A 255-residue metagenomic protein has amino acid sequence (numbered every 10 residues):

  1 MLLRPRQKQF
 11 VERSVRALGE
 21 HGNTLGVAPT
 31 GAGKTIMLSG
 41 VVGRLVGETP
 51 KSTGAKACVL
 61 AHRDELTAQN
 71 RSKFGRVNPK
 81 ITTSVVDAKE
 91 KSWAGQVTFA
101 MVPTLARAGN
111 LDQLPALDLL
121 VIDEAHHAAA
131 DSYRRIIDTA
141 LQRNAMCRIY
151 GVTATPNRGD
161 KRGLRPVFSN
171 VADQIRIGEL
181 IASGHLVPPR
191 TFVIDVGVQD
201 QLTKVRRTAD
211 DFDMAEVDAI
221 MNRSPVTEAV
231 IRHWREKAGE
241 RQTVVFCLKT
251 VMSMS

Functional and structural regions predicted by a protein language model:
M1-V27: Conserved pre-motif I regulatory segment
E20-V42, F246-L248: Walker A/P-loop
A32, L60, A68, V77-K91 (+1 more regions): Conserved C-terminal RecA-like helicase domain
A32-G40, T53-R76, D160, T250-V251: Conserved Walker A/P-loop ATP-binding site and its immediately adjacent core in helicase/helicase-like ATPase domains
A55-K56, A94-V97, L117-L119, N144-Y150: Loop/turn-to-beta-strand initiation segments
A88-L119, A130, R134-R135: Conserved helix/coil segment N-terminal to the catalytic DExD/H
H126-F192: Post-DEXD/H (motif II) to motif III coupling segment of the RecA-like Helicase ATP-binding lobe
V171-C247: Conserved interdomain linker/interface between the two RecA-like ATPase lobes of SF2 helicase motors
